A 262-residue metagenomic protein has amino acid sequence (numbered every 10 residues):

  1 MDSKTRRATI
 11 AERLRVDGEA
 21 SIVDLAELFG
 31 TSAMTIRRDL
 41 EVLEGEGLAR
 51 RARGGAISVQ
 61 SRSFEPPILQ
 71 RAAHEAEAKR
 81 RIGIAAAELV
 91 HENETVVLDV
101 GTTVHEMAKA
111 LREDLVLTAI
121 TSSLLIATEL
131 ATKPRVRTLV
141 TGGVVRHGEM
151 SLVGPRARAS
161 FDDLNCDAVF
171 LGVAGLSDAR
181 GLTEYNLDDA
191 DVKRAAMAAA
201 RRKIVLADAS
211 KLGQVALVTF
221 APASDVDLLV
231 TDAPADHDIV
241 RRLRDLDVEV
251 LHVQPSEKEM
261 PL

Functional and structural regions predicted by a protein language model:
D2-L25, G30, E44-G45, A78 (+1 more regions): Conserved phosphate- and dinucleotide-binding cores of soluble alpha/beta proteins, encompassing both enzyme active
D2-V100, A108-I120, L124, A131-R135: HTH-adjacent hinge/linker in prokaryotic transcriptional regulators
V104: Conserved SAM/SAH-binding loop
